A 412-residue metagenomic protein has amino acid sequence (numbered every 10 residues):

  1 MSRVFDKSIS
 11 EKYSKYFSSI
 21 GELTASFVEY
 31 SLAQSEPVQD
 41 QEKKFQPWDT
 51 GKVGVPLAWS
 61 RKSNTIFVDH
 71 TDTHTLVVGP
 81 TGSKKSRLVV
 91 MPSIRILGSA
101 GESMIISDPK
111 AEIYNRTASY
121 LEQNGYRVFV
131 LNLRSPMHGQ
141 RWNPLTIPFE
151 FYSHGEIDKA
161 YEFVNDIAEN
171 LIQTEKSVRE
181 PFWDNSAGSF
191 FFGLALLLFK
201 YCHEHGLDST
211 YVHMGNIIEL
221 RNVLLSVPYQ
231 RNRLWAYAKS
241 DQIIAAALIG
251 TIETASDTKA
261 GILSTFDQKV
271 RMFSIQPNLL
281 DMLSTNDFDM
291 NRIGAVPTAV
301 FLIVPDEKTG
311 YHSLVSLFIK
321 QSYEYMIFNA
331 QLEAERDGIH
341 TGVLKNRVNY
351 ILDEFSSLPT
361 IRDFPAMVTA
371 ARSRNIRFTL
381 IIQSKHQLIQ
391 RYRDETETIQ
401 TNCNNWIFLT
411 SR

Functional and structural regions predicted by a protein language model:
S2-D69: Pre-P-loop entry segment of helicase/translocase ATPase cores
D49-I376, R391, T401: P-loop NTPase motor domains
V368-A370, R374-R412: Conserved ATP-driven motor cores of ASCE-family P-loop NTPases powering translocation/secretion/packaging/pilus
